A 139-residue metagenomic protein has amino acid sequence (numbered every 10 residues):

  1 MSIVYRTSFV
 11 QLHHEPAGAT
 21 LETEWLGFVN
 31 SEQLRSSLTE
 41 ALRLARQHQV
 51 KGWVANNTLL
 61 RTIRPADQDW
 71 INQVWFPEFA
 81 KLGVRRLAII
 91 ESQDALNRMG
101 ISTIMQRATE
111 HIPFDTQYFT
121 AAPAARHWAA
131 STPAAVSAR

Functional and structural regions predicted by a protein language model:
M1-R139: Amphipathic, Lys/Arg-enriched alpha-helical "gate/interface" segment within cytosolic domains that mediates
